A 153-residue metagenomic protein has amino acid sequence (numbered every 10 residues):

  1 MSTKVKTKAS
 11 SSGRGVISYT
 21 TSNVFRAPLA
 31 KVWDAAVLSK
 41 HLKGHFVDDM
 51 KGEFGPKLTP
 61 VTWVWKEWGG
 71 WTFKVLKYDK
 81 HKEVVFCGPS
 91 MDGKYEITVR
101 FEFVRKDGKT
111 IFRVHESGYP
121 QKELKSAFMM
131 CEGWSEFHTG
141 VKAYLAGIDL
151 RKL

Functional and structural regions predicted by a protein language model:
M1-G52: Hydrophobic ligand-binding cavity/cleft-lining segments
S2-K4, I111, S117-L153: A conserved amphipathic terminal alpha-helix motif
V16, H45, P56, W68 (+1 more regions): Short solvent-exposed loop/turn micro-motifs enriched in small/polar/acidic residues
T20, D49, W63, K122-K125: Conserved short-loop catalytic and cofactor-binding motifs
V32-W33, L42, V61, V75 (+4 more regions): Hydrophobic pocket/interface hotspot
G52, V64-I111, S117-P120: Hydrophobic-ligand binding "helix-grip"
F54-T62: Short coil-to-beta transition motif at edge beta-strands of beta-rich domains
